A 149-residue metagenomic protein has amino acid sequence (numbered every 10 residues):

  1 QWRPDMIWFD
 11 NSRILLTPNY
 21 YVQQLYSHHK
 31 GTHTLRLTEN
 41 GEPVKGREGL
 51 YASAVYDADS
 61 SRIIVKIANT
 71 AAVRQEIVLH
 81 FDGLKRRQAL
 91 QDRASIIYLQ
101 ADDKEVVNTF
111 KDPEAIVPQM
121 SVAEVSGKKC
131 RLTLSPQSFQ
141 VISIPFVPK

Functional and structural regions predicted by a protein language model:
Q1-A54, D59-S61: Aromatic/acidic polysaccharide-binding cleft in carbohydrate-active enzymes
W2-M6, I64, V117, G127: A near-ubiquitous, low-amplitude feature marking generic local secondary-structure context
Q23, V65, Q137: Conserved, mostly hydrophobic/aromatic
P43-K45, N69-K149: C-terminal beta-sandwich/jelly-roll accessory domains of carbohydrate-active enzymes
L50-A54, K66, K128-C130: Generic recognition of flexible, low-complexity loop/linker segments
A52, I63, D92-A94: Structural detector for hydrophobic anchor residues on beta-strands
S61-T70: Short, well-ordered beta-strand segments enriched in hydrophobic/aromatic residues
